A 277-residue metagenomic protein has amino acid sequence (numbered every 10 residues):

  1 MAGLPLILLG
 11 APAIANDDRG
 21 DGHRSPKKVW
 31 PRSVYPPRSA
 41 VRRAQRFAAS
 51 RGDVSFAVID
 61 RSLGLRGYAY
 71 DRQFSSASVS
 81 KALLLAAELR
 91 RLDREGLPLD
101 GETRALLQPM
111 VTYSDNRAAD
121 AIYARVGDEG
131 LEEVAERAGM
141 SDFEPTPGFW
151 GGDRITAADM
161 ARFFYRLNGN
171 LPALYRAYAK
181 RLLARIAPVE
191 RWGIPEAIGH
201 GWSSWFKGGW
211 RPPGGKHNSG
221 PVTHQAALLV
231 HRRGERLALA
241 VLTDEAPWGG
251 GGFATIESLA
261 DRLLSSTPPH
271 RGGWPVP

Functional and structural regions predicted by a protein language model:
M1-I14: N-terminal export signals
I14-R24: Glycine- and aromatic-enriched low-complexity segments, predominantly in secreted/extracellular proteins and matrices
G22-S55, I59-L63, G67, I122-P277: Penicillin-recognizing serine hydrolase domain
R61-S62, G101-D115, V126-G127: Acidic helix-start/capping segments at beta-turn-to-alpha-helix junctions
Q73-L97, M110, L239: Active-site SXXK
V79-A82, T112, R154-A161: Short alpha-helical patches at coil-to-helix transitions and adjacent helical residues in well-structured domains
A118: Acidic/histidine-rich catalytic neighborhood of metal-dependent amide-processing enzymes
